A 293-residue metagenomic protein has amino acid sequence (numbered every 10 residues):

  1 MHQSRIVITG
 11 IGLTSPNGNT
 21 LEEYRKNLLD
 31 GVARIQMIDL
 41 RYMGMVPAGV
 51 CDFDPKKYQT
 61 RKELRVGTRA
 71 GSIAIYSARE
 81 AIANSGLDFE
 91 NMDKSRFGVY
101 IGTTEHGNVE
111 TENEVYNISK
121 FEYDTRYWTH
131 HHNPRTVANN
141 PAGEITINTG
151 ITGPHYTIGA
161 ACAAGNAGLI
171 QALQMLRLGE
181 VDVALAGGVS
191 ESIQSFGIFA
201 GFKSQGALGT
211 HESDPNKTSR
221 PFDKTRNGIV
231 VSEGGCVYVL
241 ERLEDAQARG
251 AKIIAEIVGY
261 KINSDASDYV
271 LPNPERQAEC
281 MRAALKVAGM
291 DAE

Functional and structural regions predicted by a protein language model:
R5-T9, L29-M37, S213-A292: Condensing-enzyme catalytic core mediating Claisen C-C bond formation in acyl metabolism
I6-I8, R96-Y100, D182-A186, S219 (+1 more regions): Short glycine-aspartate micro-motif
V7-I8, R25, L29-T157, V189-F199 (+1 more regions): Conserved beta-ketoacyl condensing-enzyme motif
L13-T14, T103-H106, A160-A164, G188-I193 (+1 more regions): Acidic, glycine-rich active-site loops and adjacent beta-strand->loop/helix elements that engage anionic groups
N19, E23, R65, R69-Y76 (+11 more regions): Conserved active-site and cofactor/substrate-binding residues in soluble primary-metabolism enzymes
A74-L87, A138-T149, H155-V189, I229-A251: Active-site-proximal alpha-helical scaffold in enzymes
K120-T129, I170, Q174, L178 (+2 more regions): Glycine-/small-residue-rich "gating" segment that lines the acyl/pantetheine channel and substrate pocket
